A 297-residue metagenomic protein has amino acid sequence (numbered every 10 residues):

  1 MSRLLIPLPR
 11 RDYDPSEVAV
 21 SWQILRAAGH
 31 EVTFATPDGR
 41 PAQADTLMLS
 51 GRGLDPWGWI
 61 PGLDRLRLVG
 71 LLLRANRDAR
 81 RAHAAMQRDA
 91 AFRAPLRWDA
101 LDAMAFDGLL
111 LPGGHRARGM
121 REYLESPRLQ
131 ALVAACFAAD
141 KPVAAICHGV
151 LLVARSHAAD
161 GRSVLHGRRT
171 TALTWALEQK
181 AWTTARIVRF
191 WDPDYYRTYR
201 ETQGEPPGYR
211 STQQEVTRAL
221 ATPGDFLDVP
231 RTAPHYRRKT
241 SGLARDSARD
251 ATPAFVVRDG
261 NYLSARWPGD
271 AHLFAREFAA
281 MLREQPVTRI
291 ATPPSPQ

Functional and structural regions predicted by a protein language model:
M1-A139, L152-Q297: Extended, subdomain-level signal for the structured scaffold at the beginning of enzyme domains
V143: Conserved, well-structured core segments that form or line functional sites
H148-V150: Rossmann-fold NAD(P)-binding glycine/threonine-rich loop
